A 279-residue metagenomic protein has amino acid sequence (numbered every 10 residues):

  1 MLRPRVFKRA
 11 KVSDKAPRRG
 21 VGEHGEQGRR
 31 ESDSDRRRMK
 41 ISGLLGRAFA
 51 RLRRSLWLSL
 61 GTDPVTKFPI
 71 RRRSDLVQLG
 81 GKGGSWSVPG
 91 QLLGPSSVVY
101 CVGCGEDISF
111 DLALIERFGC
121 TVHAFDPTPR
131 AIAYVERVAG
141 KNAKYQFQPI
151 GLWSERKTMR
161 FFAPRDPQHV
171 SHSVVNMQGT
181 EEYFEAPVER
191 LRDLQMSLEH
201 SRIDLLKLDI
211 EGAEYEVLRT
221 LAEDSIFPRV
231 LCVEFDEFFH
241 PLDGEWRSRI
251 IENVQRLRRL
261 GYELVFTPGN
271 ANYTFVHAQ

Functional and structural regions predicted by a protein language model:
R5-S13, D33-Q279: Phosphate/nucleotide-binding beta-alpha loop and adjacent structural elements of enzyme active sites
V12-G22: Ser/Thr/Pro/Gly-rich low-complexity, intrinsically disordered segments
